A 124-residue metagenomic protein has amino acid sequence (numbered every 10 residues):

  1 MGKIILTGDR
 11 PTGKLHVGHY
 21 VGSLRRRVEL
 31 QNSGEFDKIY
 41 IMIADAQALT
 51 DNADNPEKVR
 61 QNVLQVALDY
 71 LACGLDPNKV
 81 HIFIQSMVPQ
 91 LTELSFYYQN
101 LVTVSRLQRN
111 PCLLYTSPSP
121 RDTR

Functional and structural regions predicted by a protein language model:
M1-V59, Y98: N-terminal catalytic cores of NTP/NDP-binding nucleotidyl/phosphoryl-transfer enzymes
K14, H81-I84: Short catalytic-loop micro-motif centered on adjacent basic/acidic residues
I41-M42, F83-Q85: Extended hydrophobic secondary-structure segments that form protein cores and membrane-embedded regions
Q61-Q65, Q99-V102: Short, electropositive alpha-helical surface patch
V63-K79: A glycine-rich helix N-cap at a beta->alpha junction
C73, I84, P89-L113: A generic, well-ordered mixed alpha/beta core segment in the N-terminal half of proteins
Y115-R124: Single conserved hydrophobic/aromatic residue that forms the stacking wall/gate of nucleotide- or nucleobase-binding
